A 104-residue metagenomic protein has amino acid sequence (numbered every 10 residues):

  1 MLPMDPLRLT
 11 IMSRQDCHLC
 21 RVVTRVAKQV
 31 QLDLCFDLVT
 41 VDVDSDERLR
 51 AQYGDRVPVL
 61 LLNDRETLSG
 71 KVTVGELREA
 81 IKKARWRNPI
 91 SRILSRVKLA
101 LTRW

Functional and structural regions predicted by a protein language model:
L2-Q29: Local sequence-structure signature of Cys/Sec-based thiol-disulfide redox active-site neighborhoods
R21-T24, R50, V74: Conserved strand-to-helix beginnings and helix N-cap segments that scaffold or border functional pockets
Q31-C35: Short helix-capping segments at alpha-helix termini
F36-E47, G54: Thiol-based oxidoreductase modules, predominantly thioredoxin-like and allied folds used for disulfide exchange
G54-L60: Structural micro-motif
L62-R92: Non-catalytic, surface beta->alpha helical segment in thiol-disulfide oxidoreductase systems
N88-W104: Secretory/periplasmic and organellar redox-cofactor proteins
